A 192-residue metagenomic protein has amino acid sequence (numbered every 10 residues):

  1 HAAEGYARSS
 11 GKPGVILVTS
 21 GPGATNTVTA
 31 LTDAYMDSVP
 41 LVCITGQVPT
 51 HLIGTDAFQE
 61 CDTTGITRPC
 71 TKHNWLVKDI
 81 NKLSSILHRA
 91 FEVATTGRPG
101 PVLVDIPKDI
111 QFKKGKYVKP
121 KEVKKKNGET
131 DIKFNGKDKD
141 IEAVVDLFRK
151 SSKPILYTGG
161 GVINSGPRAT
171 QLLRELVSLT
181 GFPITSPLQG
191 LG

Functional and structural regions predicted by a protein language model:
H1-G192: N-terminal alpha/beta PP-like core and its mobile active-site loop of ThDP/TPP-dependent enzymes
